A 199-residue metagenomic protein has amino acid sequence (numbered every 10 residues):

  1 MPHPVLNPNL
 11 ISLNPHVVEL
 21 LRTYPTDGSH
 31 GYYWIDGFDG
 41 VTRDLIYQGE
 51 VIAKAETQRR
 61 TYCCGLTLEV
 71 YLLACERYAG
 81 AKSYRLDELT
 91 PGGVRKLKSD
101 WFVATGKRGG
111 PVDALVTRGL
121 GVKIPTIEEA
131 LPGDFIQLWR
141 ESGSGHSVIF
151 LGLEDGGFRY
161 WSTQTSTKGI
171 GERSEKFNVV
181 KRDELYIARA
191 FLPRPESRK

Functional and structural regions predicted by a protein language model:
P2-A104: N-terminal capping segments
P2-P4, P8, P15, P25 (+3 more regions): Proline-rich intrinsically disordered, low-complexity coils
I11, I35, I46, I52 (+6 more regions): Weak global preference for isoleucine
I35, A53, E69, G110-A114 (+2 more regions): Intrinsically disordered, low-complexity, compositionally biased regions/tails
C63, K98, P111-D113, K176 (+1 more regions): Alpha-helix initiation/capping motif
A79, S83, G152, S174-K176: Generic preference for flexible, low-structure residues
D87-K168: ...with weaker cross-activation on analogous glycine-rich loops/strands in unrelated enzymes
R159-K199: Low-complexity, Gly/Ser/Thr/Pro-rich intrinsically disordered linker/tail segments
